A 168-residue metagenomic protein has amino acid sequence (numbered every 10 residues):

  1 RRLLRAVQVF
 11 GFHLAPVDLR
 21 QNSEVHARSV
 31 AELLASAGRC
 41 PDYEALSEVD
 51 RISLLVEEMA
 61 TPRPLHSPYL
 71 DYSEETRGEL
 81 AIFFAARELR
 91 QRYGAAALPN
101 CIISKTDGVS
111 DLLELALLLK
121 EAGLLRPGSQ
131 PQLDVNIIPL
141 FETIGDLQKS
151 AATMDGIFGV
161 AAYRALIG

Functional and structural regions predicted by a protein language model:
R1-R92: Extended, charge-enriched "interface" segments that sit outside catalytic cores
F12, G94-P99, Q130-I137: Short, well-ordered coil/turn segments that N-cap beta-strands
F12-L14, I137-K149: Short, conserved secondary-structure transition motifs
V17, P99-I103, V135-F141: Hydrophobic faces of well-ordered beta-strands that scaffold small-molecule active sites in alpha/beta enzyme cores
L19, H26-V30, L113-L115, K149-T153: Short acidic, glycine/serine/threonine-rich loops at helix termini
E48-S53, E75-Y93, G108-S129, M154-G168: Structured alpha-helical segments in the cores of large, soluble enzyme domains
Y72-S73, S104-T106: Active-site beta->alpha loop and helix N-cap motifs at the rims of alpha/beta catalytic domains
K105-G108, T143: Helix N-cap/beta->alpha junction signal
